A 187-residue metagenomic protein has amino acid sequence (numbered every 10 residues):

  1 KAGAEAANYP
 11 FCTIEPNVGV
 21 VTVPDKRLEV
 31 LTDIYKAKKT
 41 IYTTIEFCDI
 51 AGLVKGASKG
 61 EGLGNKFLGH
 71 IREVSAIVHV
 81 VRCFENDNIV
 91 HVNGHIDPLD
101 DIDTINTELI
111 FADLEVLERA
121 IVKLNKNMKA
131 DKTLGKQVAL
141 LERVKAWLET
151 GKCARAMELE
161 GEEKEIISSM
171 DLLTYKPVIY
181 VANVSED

Functional and structural regions predicted by a protein language model:
K1, K123-D187: C-terminal-of-GTPase-core extension/linker across diverse P-loop GTPases
K1-V90, L99, N106-E108, L117-L124: Conserved G1/Walker A P-loop phosphate-binding module
K26, I96, D100, A112 (+1 more regions): Short coil/turn linker and secondary-structure boundary residues
G64, H95, I102, T107 (+3 more regions): Amphipathic alpha-helical coiled-coil segments with heptad-repeat character
V92-L99, D187: GTPase G-domain guanine-specificity segment
I110-D113, D171: Flexible interhelical turns and helix-capping residues at alpha-helix boundaries within structured domains
